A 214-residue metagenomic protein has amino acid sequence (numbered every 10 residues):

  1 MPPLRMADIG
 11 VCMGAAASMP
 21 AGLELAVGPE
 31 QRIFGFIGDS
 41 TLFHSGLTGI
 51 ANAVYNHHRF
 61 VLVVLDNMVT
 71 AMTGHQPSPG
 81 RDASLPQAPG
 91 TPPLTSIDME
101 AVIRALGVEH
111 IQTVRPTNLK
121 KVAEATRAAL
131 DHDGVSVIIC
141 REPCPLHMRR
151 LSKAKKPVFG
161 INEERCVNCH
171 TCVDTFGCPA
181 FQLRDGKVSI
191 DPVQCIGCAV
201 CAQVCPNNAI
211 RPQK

Functional and structural regions predicted by a protein language model:
M1-P3, S189: Cofactor-pocket helix-loop regions in the catalytic cores of large enzyme subunits
P3-V137, R149-L151: Thiamine diphosphate
F34-F36, L42, L62-V64, Q112-T113 (+7 more regions): Structured core elements
I111, K155, R184: Generic anion/oxyanion-binding catalytic loop in active/binding sites
A128-A180: Glycine/aspartate-rich loop-and-adjacent alpha/beta segment that forms the canonical ThDP
R149, V167, T171-S189, V200-K214: Iron-sulfur cluster-binding cysteine motifs and their immediate structural context in ferredoxin-like electron-transfer
Q194-C195: Phosphate-binding active sites in nucleotide-utilizing proteins
